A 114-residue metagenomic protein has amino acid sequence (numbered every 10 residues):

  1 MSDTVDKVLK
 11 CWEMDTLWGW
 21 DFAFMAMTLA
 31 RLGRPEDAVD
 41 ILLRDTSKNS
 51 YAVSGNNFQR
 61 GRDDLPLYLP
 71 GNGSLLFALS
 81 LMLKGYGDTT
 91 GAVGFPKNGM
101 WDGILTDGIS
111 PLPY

Functional and structural regions predicted by a protein language model:
M1-D88: Active-site core of glycosidic bond-cleaving carbohydrate-active enzymes
P70-P113: Catalytic cores of secreted or luminal carbohydrate-active enzymes
